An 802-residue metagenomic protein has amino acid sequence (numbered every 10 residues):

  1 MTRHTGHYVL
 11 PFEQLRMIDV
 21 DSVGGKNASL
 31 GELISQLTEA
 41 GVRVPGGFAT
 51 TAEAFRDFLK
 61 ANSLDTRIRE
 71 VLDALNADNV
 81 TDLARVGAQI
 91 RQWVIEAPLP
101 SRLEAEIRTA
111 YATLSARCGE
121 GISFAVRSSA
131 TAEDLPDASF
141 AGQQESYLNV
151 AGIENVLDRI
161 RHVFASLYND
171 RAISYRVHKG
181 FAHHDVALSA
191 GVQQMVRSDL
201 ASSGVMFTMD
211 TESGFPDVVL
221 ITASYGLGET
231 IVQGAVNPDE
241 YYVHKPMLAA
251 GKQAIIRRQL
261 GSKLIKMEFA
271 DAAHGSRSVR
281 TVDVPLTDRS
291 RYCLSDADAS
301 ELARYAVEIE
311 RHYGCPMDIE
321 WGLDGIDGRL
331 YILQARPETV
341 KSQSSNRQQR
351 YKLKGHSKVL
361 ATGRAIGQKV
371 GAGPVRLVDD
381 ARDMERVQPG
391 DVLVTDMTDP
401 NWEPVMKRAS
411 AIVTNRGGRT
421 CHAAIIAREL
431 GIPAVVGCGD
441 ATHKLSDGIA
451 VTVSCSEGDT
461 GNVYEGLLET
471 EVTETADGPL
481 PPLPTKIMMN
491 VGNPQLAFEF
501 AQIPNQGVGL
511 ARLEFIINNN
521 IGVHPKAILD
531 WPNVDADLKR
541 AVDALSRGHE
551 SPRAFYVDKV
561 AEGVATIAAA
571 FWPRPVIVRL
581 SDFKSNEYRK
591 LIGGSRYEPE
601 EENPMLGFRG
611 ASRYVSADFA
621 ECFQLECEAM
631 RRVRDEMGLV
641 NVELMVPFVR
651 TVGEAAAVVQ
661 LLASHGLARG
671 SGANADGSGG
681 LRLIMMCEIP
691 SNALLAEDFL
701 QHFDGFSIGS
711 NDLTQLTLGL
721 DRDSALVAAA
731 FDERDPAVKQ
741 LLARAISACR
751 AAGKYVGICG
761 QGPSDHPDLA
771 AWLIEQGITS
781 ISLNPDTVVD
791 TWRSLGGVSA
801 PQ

Functional and structural regions predicted by a protein language model:
M1-G191, L200, R289-A297, L302-Y305 (+13 more regions): N-terminal beta-alpha lobe that positions the nucleotide/phosphoryl donor in ATP/NTP-coupled carboxylate activation
L33-Q36, D210-S213, R408, A424-I432 (+4 more regions): Alpha-helix C-terminal capping segments
D65, I326, P337-R347, L360-V392 (+2 more regions): Acidic, glycine-rich flexible loop/linker segments
Y111, G119, S123-A125, A130-F140 (+6 more regions): Conserved alpha/beta-domain cores
A141-S174, S198-A273, L333-R364, R408-N415 (+5 more regions): Extended active-site and interfacial segments that coordinate phosphate-rich ligands in large catalytic machineries
G142, G314-T339: Conserved metal-phosphate-binding beta-hairpin within the catalytic cores of diverse ATP-dependent phosphoryl-transfer
V218-D318, L323-D324, A361-Q368, P389 (+4 more regions): Conserved catalytic alpha/beta cores of large enzymes that bind or transform nucleotide phosphates and polynucleotides
